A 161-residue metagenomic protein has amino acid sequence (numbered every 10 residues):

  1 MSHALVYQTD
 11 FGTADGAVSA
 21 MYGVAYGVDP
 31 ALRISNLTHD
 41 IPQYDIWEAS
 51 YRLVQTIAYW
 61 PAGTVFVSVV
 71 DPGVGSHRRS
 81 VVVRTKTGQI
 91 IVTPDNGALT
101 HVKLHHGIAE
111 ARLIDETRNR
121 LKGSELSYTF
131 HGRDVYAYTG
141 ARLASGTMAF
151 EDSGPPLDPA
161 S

Functional and structural regions predicted by a protein language model:
S2-T9, N36: Cofactor-binding active-site loop characterized by glycine-rich and histidine/acidic residues
A4, G16, V28-I34, Y44-E48 (+2 more regions): Active-site histidine-anchored catalytic micro-motif
V6-T13, V18-S19: N-terminal signal-anchor module of multipass membrane proteins
D10, D71, T139: Divalent metal-coordination and catalytic microenvironments
A20-V24, R52-Q55, H101, Y138-R142: Alpha-helical scaffold segments in soluble metabolic enzymes
A25, D29, I57-P61, H106 (+1 more regions): Structural signal for hydrophobic packing residues in well-ordered secondary-structure cores of soluble enzyme domains
N36, D40-A49, D152-P159: N-terminal auxiliary interaction/assembly segments of multi-subunit proteins
K122-S161: Anionic-ligand-binding alpha/beta catalytic cores of soluble enzymes and soluble regulatory domains that recognize
